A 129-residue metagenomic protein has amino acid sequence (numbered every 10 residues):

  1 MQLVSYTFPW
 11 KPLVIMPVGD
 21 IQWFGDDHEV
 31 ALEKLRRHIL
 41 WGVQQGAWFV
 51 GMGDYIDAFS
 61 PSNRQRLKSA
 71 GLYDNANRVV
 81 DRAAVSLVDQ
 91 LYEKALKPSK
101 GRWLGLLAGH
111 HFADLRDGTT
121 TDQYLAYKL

Functional and structural regions predicted by a protein language model:
M1-E93: N-terminal active-site segment of His-dependent metallophosphoesterases
S5, D57-R64, D81-L129: Conserved catalytic scaffold of divalent metal-dependent phosphoesterases
